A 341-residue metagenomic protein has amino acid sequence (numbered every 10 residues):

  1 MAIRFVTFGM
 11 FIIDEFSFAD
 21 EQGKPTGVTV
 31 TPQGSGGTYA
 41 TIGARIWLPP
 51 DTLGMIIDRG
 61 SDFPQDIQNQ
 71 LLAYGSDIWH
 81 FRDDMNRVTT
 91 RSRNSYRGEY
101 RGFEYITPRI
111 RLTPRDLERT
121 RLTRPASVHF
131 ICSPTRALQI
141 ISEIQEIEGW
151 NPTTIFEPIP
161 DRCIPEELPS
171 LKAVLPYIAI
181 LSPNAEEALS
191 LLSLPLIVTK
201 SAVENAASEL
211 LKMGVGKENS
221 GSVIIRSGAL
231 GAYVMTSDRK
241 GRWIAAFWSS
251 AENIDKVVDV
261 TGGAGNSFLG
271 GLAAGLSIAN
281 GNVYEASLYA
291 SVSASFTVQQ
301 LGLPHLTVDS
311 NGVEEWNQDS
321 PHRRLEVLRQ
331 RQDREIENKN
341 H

Functional and structural regions predicted by a protein language model:
M1-G9, K200-H341: Conserved phosphate-binding/catalytic region of the ribokinase-like
T7, G54-I57, F156, I225: Structural beta-sheet core signal
F11-I12, R59-G60, R87, P134 (+5 more regions): Glycine-rich beta-alpha junction loops
I13-F16, D20-T31, I46-I131, E143-P152 (+1 more regions): Conserved N-terminal subdomain of the carbohydrate kinase-like
E21-T26, I164-P165, L191-S201, D255-V257 (+1 more regions): Short, flexible/disordered intra-domain loops and linkers
I42-T52, G275-A279: Alpha-helix C-terminal capping segments
A44, N184, G265: Short, conserved phosphate/pyrophosphate- and ester-handling motifs at nucleotide-, phospho-/glycolipid
S127-E209, E218, S222, L230-G231 (+1 more regions): Conserved beta-alpha-beta core of the PfkB/ribokinase-like small-molecule kinase fold
